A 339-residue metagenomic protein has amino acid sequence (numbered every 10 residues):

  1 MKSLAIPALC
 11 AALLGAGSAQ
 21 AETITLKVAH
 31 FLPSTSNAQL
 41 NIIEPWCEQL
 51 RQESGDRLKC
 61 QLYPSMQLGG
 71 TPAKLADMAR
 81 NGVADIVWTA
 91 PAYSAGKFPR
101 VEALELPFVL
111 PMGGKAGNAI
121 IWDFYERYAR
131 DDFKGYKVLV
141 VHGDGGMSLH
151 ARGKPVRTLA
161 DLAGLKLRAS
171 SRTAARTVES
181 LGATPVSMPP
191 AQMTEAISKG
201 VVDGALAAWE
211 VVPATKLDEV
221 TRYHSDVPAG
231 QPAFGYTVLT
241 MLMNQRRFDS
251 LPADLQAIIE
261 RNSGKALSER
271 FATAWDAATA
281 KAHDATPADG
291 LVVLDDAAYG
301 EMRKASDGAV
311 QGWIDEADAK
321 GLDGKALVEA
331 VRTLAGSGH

Functional and structural regions predicted by a protein language model:
M1-P7: Bacterial N-terminal signal peptides that target proteins for export
P7-G15: Bacterial N-terminal signal peptides
G17-A21: Sec/Tat signal peptide C-region and signal peptidase I cleavage site
E22-K115, D131-H339: N-terminal secretory/targeting leader peptides
N118-K134: Hinge/lid segment of periplasmic solute-binding proteins
